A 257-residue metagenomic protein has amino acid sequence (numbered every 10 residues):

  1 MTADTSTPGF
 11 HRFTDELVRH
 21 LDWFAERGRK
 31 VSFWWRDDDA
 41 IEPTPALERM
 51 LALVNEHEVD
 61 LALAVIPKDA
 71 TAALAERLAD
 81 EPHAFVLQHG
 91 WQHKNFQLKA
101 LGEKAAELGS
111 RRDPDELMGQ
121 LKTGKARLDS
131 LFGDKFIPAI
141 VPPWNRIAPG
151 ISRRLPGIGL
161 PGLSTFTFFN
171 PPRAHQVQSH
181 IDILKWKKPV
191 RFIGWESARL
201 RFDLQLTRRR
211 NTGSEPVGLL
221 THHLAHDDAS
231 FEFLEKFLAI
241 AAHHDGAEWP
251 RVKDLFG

Functional and structural regions predicted by a protein language model:
D4-F85, F136-I137, L219: Active-site beta->alpha N-cap acidic-glycine motif
G9, R19-L21, A25-G28, G162-T165 (+1 more regions): C-terminal domain-boundary segment and adjacent tail
E16-H20, A70-A79, P149, G162-H175 (+1 more regions): Alpha-helical scaffolding within the catalytic cores of extracellular/periplasmic polymer-degrading hydrolases
L21, L47, L51, A75-A79 (+4 more regions): Generic structural signal for well-ordered alpha-helices, preferentially at hydrophobic/aromatic core positions
D39-I41, P143-R146, H223-D227: Short histidine/acidic/glycine/proline-rich micro-motifs that form metal- and phosphate-coordinating active-site loops
D60, A64-R153, P171-P172, I181-K187 (+1 more regions): Metal-dependent polysaccharide deacetylase catalytic core of the NodB/CE4 family, i.e., the active-site-bearing domain
L155-W195, E248-K253: His/Asp/Glu-enriched short active-site or ligand-binding loop at hydrolase and phosphoryl-transfer sites
V177-L224, A229: A conserved mid-domain beta-alpha-beta active-site/ligand-binding segment of alpha/beta enzyme cores
